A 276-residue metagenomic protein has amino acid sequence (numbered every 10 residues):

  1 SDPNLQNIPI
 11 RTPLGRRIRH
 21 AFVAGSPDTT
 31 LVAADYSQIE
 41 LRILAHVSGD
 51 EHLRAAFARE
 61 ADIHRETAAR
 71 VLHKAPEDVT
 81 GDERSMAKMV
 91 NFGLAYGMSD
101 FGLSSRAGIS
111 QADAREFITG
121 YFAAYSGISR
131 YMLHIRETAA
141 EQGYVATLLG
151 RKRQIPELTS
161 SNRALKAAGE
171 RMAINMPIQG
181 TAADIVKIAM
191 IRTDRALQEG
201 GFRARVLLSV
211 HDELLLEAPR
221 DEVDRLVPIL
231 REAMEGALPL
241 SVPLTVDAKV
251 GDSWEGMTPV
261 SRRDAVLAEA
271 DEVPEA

Functional and structural regions predicted by a protein language model:
S1-G81, E141-E213, P228-M234, R263-P274: Acidic, glycine-rich two-metal-ion catalytic cores of nucleic acid-processing enzymes
L44, S99-A112, L214-I229: Catalytic palm subdomain of template-directed nucleic-acid polymerases, centered on the conserved carboxylate motif
A61-H64, S85-M89, G108, T119-F122 (+3 more regions): A glycine-rich phosphate-binding loop feature that marks nucleotide/adenosyl-phosphate handling sites
G81-G97: Amphipathic, charged-and-aliphatic alpha-helical interface segments that function as noncatalytic docking
V90, L94, I174, E213-E217: Short, hydrophobic beta-strand segments
A95-G97, S104-A124, I128-Y131, T138: Long, amphipathic alpha-helical stalk/connector segments used for oligomerization, subunit docking, or mechanical
M98-L103, D184-K187, V246: Helix-rich, typically C-terminal accessory recognition domains appended to large enzymatic cores
T119-E137, R220-R262, A276: Polymerase palm active-site segment centered on the conserved acidic dipeptide of motif C
